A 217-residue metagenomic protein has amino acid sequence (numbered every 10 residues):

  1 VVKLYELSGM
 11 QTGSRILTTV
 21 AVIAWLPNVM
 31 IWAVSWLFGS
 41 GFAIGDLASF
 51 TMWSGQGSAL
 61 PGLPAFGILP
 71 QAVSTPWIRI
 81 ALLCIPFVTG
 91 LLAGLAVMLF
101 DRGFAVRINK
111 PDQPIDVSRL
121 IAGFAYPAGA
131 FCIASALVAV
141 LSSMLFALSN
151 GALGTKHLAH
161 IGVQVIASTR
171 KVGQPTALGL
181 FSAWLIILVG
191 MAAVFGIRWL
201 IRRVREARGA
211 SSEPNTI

Functional and structural regions predicted by a protein language model:
V2-I85, A147-I217: Long, glycine/tryptophan/cysteine-rich extracytoplasmic
R15-N28, A122-A136: Alpha-helical transmembrane segments and their helix-start/interface "positive-inside/aromatic belt" motifs in integral
L83-L95, I133-V138: C-terminal substrate/ligand-recognition segments
L91-C132, L188-E213: Cytoplasmic membrane-interface segments at the C-terminal ends of transmembrane helices
A139-L145: Aromatic-anchored segments of alpha-helical transmembrane domains
